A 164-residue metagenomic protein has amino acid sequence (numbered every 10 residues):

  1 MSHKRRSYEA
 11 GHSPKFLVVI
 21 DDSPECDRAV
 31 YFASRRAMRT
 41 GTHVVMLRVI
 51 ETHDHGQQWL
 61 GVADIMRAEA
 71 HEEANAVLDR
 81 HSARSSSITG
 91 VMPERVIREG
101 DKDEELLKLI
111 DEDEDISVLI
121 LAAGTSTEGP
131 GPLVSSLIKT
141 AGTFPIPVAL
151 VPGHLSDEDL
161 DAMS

Functional and structural regions predicted by a protein language model:
M1-G11, S86-L119, A162-S164: Structural beta-alpha unit
K4-R6, R48-A76, E158-S164: Acidic, proline/glycine-rich short linear motifs
S7-L60, T143-I146: Small/aliphatic-rich secondary-structure junction motif
A29, G56-W59, L107-K108, G131-P132 (+1 more regions): Short, well-ordered secondary-structure micro-motifs
F32, E69-H81, E105: Short, solvent-exposed amphipathic alpha-helices that sit in or adjacent to ligand/effector-binding or catalytic
S34, A83, K108, I138: Active-site phosphate/pyrophosphate- and oxyanion-stabilizing loops and adjacent acidic/basic residues in soluble
V45-L47, E94-R98, A149-V151: General small-molecule cofactor/ligand-binding pocket signal
V118-G142, L155-L160: Glycine-rich, Arg-bearing micro-motifs that act as flexible, cationic patches
